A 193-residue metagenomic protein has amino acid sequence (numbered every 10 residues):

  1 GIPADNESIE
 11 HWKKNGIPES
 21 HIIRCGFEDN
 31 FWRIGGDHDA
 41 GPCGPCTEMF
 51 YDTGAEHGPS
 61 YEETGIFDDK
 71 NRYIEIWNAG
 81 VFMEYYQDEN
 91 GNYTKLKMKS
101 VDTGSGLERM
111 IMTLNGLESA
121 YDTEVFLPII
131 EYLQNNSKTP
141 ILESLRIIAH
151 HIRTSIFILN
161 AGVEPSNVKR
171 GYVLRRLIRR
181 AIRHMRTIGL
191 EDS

Functional and structural regions predicted by a protein language model:
G1-S193: Structured aminoacyl-transfer and RNA-binding surfaces used for tRNA recognition/handling in the translation apparatus
